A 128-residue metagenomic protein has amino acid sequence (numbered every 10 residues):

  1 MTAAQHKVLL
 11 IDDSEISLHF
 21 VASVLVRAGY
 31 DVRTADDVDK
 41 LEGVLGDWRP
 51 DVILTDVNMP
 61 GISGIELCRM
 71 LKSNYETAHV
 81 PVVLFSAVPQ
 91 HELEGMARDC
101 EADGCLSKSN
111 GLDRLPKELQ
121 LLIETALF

Functional and structural regions predicted by a protein language model:
S14-L18: Short acidic/polar segment at the start of the alpha1 helix of CheY-like receiver
H19-R27: Charged docking surfaces used in two-component/phosphorelay signaling
T34-V52, P116: Acidic, metal-coordinating helix/loop segments flanking the phosphotransfer/catalytic sites of two-component signaling
T55-D56: Active-site T/S-Asp motif of two-component receiver
M59: Receiver (REC) domain active-site loop signature in two-component systems and cognate sites in sensor histidine kinases
E92, N110-Q120: C-terminal output helix
